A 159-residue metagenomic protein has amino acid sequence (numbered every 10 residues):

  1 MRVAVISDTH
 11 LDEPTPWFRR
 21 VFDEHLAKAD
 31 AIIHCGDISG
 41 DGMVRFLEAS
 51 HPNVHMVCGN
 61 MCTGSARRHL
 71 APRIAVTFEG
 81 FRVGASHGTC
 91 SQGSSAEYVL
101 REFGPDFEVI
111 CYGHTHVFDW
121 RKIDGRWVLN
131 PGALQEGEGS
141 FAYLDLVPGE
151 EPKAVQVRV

Functional and structural regions predicted by a protein language model:
M1-A49, N53, C62-A71: N-terminal active-site segment of His-dependent metallophosphoesterases
V3-A4, E48-G64, T77, G125-W127 (+1 more regions): P-loop/Walker A phosphate-binding loop and immediately adjacent motor/lid segment at beta-alpha junctions
V5-S7, A31-D37, H55-N60, G84-H87 (+2 more regions): Active-site neighborhood of phospho(di)ester-bond hydrolases with catalytic His/Asp-centered motifs
I6, F78-E79, P105-F107, K122 (+1 more regions): Binuclear metal-dependent phosphoesterase catalytic core
L11-P14, S39-G42, M61-R67, C90-S95 (+2 more regions): Active-site environment of divalent metal-dependent phosphoester hydrolases
P14-E24, A85-S86, C90-G104: Pre-active-site segment of Zn-dependent metallo-hydrolases
N53-Q92: Helix-adjacent hinge/juxtasegments
R73-I74, F118-D119, A142: Residue-level detector of beta-strand structural context in well-folded domains
